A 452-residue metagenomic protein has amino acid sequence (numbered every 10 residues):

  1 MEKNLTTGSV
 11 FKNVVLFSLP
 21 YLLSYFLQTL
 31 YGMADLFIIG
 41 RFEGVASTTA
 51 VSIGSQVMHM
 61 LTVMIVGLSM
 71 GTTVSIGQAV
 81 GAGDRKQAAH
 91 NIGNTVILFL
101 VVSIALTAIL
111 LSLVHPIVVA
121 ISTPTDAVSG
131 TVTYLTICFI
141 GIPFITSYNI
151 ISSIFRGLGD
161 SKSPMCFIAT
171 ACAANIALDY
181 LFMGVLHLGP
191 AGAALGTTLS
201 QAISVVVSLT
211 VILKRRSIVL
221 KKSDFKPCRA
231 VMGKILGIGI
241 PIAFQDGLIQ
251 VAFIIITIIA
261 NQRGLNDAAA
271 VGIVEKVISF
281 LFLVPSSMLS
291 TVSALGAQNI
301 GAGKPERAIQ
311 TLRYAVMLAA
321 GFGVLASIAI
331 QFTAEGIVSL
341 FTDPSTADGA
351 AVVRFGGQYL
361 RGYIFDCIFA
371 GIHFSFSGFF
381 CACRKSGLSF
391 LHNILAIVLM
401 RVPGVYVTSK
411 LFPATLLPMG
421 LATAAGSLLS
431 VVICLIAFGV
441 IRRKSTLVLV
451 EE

Functional and structural regions predicted by a protein language model:
M1-S18, I76-G141, V185-I240, G296-F365 (+1 more regions): Short alpha-helical transmembrane segments in multi-pass integral membrane proteins
K12-T73, G77, I240-A260: Signature of the first transmembrane helix
L16-G32, I137, A171, S200-S204 (+3 more regions): Transmembrane helical elements of multi-pass membrane transporters/channels
L19, L23, G54-V57, I97-V101 (+15 more regions): Hydrophobic residues within alpha-helical transmembrane segments of multi-pass solute transporters/permease subunits
L22, F26, L30, A34 (+17 more regions): Generic alpha-helical transmembrane segments of integral inner-membrane proteins, especially permease/transport modules
L30-T49, V118-T125, L181-L188, G247-F280 (+3 more regions): Helix-terminus/linker motif at the lipid-water interface of multi-pass membrane proteins
T48-A108, I145-P164, V271-A334, A370-S389: Small-residue-rich hydrophobic transmembrane alpha-helices
S69, C138-R156, P164-C172, A193-V206 (+5 more regions): Short runs within selected transmembrane alpha-helices of multi-pass transporters and secretion channels
